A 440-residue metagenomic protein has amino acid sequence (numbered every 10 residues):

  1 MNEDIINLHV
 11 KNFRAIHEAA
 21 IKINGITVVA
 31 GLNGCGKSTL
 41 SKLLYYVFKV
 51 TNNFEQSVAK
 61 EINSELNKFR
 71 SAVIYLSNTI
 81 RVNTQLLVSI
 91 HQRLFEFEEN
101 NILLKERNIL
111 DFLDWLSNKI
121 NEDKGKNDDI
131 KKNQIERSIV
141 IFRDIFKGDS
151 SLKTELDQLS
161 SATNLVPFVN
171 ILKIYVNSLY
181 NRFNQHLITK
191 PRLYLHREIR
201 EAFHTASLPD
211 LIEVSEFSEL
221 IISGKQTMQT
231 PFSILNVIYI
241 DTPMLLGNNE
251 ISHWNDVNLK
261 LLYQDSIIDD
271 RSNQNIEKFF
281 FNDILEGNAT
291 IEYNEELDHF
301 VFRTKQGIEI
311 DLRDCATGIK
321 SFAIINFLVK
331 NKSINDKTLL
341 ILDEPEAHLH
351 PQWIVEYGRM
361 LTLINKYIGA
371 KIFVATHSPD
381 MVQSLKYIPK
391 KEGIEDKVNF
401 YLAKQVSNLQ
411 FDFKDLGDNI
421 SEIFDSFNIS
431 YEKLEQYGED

Functional and structural regions predicted by a protein language model:
M1-V50: Pre-Walker A-like glycine/lysine-rich segment at the N-terminus of P-loop NTPase domains
N2, N7-H9, V50-K330, I334-K337 (+1 more regions): Phosphate-coordinating catalytic segments in nucleotide- and nucleic-acid-processing enzymes
R14-A15, C35, Y46, A59 (+3 more regions): Short, solvent-exposed loop/turn segments at secondary-structure junctions
N63-S64, Y75, V355-D440: C-terminal lobe/lid and adjacent interdomain/linker elements of RecA-like ASCE P-loop ATPase modules
L339-I341: Walker B motif beta-strand of ABC-family P-loop ATPases
D343-P345: Walker B catalytic acidic pair
H350-P351: Conserved D-loop-proximal element of ABC-family nucleotide-binding domains
